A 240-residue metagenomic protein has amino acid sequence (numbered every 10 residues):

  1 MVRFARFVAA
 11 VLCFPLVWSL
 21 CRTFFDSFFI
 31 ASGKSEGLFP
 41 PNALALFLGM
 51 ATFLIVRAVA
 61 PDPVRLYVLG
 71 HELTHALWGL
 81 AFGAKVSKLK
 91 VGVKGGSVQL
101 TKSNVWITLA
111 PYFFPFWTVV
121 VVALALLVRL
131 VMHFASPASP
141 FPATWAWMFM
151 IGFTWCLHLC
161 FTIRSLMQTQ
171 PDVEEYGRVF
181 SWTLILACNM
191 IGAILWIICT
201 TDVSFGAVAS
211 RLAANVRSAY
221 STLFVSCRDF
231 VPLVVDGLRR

Functional and structural regions predicted by a protein language model:
M1-F39, A43-F47, A51, V91-R240: Metalloprotease/metallohydrolase-associated module, dominated by Zn2+-dependent proteases
F53-G70, S97, T101-V105: Short pre-active-site segment immediately N-terminal to the catalytic Zn-binding motif
A60, G83-K85: Selected alpha-helical membrane-embedding segments in polytopic membrane proteins
Y67-L80: Active-site recognition of the HExxH zinc-binding catalytic motif
S87-L89: Extracytosolic (periplasmic/ER-lumenal) interhelical loops and adjacent juxtamembrane/interface segments of multi-pass
